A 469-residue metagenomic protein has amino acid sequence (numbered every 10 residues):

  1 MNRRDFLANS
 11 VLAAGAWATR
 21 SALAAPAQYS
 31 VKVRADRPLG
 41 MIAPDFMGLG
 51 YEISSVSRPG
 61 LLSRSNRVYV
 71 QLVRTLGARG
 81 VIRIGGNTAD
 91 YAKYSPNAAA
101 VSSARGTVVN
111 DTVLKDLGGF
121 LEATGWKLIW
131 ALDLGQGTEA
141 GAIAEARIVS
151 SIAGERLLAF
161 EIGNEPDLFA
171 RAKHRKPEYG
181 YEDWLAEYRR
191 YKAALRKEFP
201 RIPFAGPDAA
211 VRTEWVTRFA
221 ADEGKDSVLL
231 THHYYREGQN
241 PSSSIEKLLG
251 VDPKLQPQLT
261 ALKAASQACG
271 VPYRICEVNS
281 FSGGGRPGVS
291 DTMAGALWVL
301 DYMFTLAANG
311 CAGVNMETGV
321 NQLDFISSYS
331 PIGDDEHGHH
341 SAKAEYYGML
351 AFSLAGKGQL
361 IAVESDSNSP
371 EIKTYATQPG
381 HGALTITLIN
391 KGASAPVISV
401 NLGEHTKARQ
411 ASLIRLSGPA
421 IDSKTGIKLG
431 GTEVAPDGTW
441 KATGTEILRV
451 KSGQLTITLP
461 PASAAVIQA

Functional and structural regions predicted by a protein language model:
M1-A14: N-terminal secretory signal peptides and thylakoid transit peptides that target proteins across membranes
Q28-R218, D222: N-terminal catalytic cores of secreted or lumenal carbohydrate-active enzymes
L49, I82, E165, L230 (+3 more regions): Conserved, mostly hydrophobic/aromatic
E145, G180-A294, N309: Noncatalytic carbohydrate-binding groove/subsite architecture in carbohydrate-active enzymes
I275, N279-L350, L354, L360-K373: Aromatic/acidic polysaccharide-binding cleft in carbohydrate-active enzymes
S369-R409, L413-A420, A462-A465: Carbohydrate-binding surface patches
H405-L455, L459: Acidic, Ser/Thr/Pro-rich beta/coil linker or hinge segments at domain junctions
